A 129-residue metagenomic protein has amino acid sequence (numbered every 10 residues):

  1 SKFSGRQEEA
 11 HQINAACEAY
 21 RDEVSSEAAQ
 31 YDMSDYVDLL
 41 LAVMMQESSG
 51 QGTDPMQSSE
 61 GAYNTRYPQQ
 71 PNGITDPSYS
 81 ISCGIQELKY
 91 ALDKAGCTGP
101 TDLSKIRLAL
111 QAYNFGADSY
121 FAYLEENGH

Functional and structural regions predicted by a protein language model:
F3-H129: Catalytic glycan-binding domains that act on GlcNAc-containing polysaccharides
